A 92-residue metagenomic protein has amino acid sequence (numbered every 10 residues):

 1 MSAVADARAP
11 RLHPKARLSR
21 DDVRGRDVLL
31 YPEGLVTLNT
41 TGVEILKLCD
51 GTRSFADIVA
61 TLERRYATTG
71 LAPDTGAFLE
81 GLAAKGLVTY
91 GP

Functional and structural regions predicted by a protein language model:
M1-K47, P92: Acidic, low-complexity/disordered tracts enriched in E/D and polar residues
G34-P92: Long, charge-rich, low-complexity alpha-helical segments
